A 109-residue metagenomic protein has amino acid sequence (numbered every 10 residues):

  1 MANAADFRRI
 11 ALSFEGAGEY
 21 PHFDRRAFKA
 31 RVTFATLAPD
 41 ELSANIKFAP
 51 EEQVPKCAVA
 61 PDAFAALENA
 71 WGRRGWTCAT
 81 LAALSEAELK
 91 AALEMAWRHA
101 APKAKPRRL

Functional and structural regions predicted by a protein language model:
M1-L109: Charge-dense, helix-prone N-terminal extensions
